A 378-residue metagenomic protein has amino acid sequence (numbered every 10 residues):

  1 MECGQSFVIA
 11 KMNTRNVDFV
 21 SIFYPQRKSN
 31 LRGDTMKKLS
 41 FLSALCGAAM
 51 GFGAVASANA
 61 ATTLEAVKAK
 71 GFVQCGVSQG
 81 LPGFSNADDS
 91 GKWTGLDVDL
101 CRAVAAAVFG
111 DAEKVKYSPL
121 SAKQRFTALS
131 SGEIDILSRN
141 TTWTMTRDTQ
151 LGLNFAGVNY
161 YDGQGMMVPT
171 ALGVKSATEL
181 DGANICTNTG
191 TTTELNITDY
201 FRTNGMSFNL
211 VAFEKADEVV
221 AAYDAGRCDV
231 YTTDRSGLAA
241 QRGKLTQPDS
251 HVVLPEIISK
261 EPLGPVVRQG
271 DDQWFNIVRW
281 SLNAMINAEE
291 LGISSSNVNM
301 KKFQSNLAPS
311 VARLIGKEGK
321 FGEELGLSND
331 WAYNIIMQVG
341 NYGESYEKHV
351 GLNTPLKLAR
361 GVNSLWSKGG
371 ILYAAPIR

Functional and structural regions predicted by a protein language model:
I9-T35: Short, Lys/Arg-enriched N-terminal segments with co-localized hydrophobic residues within the first ~10-30 amino acids
D34-T35, A54-A60: Sec/Tat signal peptide C-region and signal peptidase I cleavage site
S43-G53: Bacterial N-terminal signal peptides
A60-S138, F321, L327, Y342 (+2 more regions): Extracytoplasmic small-molecule ligand-binding "clamshell" domains of the periplasmic binding protein/Venus flytrap
Q74-G83, W93-V108, T142, D162-E214 (+1 more regions): Bilobed "Venus flytrap"/periplasmic-binding protein-like clamshell domains and structurally analogous long
D99-R102, A106-V108, A171-V174, T178 (+7 more regions): Extended ligand-binding regions for polar small-molecule ligands
R102, A106, G110, K114-E179 (+2 more regions): Acidic, polar ligand-binding/catalytic clefts
V115-T127, L210-A225: Short helix-initiation/N-cap motifs at beta->coil->alpha
